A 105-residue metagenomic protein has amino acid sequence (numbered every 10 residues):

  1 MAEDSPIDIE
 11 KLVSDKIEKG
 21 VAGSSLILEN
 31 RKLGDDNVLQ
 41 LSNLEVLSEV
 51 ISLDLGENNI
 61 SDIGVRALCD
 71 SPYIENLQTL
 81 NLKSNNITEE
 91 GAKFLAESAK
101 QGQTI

Functional and structural regions predicted by a protein language model:
M1-I105: Leucine-rich tandem repeat or coiled-coil scaffolds
